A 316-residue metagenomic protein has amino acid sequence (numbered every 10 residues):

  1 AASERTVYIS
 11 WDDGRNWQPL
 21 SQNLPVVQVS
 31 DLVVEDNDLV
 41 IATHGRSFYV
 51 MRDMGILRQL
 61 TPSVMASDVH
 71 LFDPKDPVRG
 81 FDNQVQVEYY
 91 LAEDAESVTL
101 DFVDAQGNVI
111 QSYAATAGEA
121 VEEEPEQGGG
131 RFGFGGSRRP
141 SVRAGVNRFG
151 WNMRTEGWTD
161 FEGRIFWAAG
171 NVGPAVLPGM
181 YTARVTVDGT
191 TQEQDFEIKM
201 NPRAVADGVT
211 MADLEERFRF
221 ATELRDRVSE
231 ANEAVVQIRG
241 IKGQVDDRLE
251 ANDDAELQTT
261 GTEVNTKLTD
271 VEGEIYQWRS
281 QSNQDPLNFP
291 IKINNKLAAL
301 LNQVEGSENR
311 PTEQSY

Functional and structural regions predicted by a protein language model:
A1-P77, N83-E88, G118, P125-G128: Beta-propeller blade termini and top-face loops
D38, R148, P178-T182: Short, conserved beta-strand segments of beta-strand-rich sandwich/propeller modules, principally
S47, E156-F161, T186-Q194: Short acidic/polar inter-strand loop motif in beta-rich domains
G55-D76, D195-E230: Low-complexity, Pro/Ser/Thr- and charge-rich linker/hinge segments at domain boundaries
D73-T99, V103-A105, V146-G150, R217-N232: Contiguous beta-strand segments within globular domains
V98-L100, L177-V187: Short, aromatic- and glycine-rich surface loops/edge beta-strands on solvent-exposed regions
V109-V172: Glycine-centered tight-turn motifs at strand-turn-strand junctions
M180, V187, F196, E230-Y316: Mature extracytoplasmic or organellar-lumen-exposed domains after removal of signal/transit peptides
